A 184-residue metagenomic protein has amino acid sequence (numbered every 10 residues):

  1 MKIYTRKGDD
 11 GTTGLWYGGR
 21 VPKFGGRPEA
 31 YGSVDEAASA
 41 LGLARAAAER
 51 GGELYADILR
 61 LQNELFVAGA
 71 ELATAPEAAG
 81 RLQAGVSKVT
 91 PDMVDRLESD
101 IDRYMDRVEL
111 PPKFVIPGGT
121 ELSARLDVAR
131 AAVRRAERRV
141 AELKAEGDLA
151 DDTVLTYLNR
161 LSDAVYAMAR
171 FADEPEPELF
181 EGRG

Functional and structural regions predicted by a protein language model:
M1-G184: Phosphate/pyrophosphate-binding loop motifs in nucleotide- or prenyl diphosphate-using proteins
